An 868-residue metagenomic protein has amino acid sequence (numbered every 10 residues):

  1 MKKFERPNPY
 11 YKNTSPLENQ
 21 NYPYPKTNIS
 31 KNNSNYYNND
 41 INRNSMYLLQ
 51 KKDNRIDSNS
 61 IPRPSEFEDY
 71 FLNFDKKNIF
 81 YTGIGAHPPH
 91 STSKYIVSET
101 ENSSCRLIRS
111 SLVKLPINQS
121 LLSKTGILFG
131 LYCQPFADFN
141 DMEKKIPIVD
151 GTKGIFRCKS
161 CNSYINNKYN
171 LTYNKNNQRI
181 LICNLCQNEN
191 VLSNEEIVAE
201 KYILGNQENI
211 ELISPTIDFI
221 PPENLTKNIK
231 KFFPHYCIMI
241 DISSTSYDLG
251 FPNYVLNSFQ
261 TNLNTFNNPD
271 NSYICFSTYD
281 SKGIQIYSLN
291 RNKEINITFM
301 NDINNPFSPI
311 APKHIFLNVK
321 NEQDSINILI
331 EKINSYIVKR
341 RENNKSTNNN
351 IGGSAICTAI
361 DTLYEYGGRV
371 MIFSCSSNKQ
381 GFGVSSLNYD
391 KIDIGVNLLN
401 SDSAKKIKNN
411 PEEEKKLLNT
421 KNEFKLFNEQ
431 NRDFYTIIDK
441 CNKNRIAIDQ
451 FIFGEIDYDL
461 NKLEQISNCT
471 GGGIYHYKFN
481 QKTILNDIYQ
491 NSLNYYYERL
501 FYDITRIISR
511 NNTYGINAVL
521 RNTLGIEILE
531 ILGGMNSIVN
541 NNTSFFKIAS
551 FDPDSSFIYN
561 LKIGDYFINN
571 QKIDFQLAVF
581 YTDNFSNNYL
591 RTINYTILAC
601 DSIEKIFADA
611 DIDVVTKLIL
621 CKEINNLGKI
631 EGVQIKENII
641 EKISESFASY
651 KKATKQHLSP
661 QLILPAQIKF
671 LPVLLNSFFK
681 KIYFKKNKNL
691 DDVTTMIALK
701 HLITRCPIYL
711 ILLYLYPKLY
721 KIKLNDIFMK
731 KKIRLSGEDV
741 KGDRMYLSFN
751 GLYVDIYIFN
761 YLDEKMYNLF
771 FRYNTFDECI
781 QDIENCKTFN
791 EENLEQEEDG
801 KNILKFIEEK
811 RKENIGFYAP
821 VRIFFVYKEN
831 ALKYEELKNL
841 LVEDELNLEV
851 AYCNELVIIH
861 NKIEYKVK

Functional and structural regions predicted by a protein language model:
K2-Y236, I242-Q260, T265-N268, D280-K282 (+4 more regions): Von Willebrand factor
H87, S98, S110-L115, Y132-F136 (+17 more regions): Structured beta-strand/turn binding interfaces of compact recognition modules in eukaryotic regulators
N118-Q119, F139-P147, S163-L171, L204-G205 (+12 more regions): Eukaryotic intrinsically disordered and solvent-exposed regulatory patches
I148-D150, G154, N428-N584: Acidic, polar loop-rich interaction surfaces within structured domains
I165-N167, E189-S193, T226-N228, T245-D248 (+14 more regions): Eukaryotic short linear interaction motifs
V198-S214, L256, R291-N304, S385-T420 (+6 more regions): Aromatic/acidic cage segments in peptide-binding pockets
F233-V255, Q260, N268-D270, D280-G283 (+5 more regions): Exposed acidic/Ser/Thr-rich ligand/metal-binding surfaces
N378, F567-I756, Y761-K765, C779 (+2 more regions): Long, acidic serine/threonine- and proline-rich intrinsically disordered regions
